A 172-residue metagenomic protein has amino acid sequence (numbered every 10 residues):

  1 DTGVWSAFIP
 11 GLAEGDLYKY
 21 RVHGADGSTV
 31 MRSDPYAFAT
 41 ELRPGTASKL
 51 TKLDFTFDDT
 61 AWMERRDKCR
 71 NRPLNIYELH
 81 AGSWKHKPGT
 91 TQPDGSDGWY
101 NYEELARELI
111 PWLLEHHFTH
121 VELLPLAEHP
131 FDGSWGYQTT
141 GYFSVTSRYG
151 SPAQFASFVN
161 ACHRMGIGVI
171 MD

Functional and structural regions predicted by a protein language model:
T2-V4, F8-E78, S83-D97, E104: The feature marks proteins involved in alpha-glucan
Y20, W112, H116, M165: Short alpha-helical functional segments enriched in proximate histidine and acidic residues
V22-G24, P125, M171: Glycine-rich, histidine-containing beta strand-loop boundary motifs that form or position
W62-D67, A106-H117, V159: Short amphipathic alpha-helices and their capping/turn segments at secondary-structure boundaries
N75-L79, V121-L123, V169-M171: Hydrophobic faces of well-ordered beta-strands that scaffold small-molecule active sites in alpha/beta enzyme cores
H86-G89, P93-Y100, P111-S157: Aromatic-lined carbohydrate-binding/catalytic grooves of carbohydrate-active enzymes
F155-M171: C-terminal EAL-domain catalytic cores of bacterial cyclic di-GMP phosphodiesterases
